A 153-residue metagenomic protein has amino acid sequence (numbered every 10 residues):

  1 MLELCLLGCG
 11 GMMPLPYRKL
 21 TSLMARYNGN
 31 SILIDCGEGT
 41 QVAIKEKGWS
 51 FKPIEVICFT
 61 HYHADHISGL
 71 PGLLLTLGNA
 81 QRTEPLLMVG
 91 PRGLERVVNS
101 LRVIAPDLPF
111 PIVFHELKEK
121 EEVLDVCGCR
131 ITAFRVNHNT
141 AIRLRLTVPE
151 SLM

Functional and structural regions predicted by a protein language model:
M1-K47, M153: Conserved beta-strand hairpin/beta-sheet module of binuclear metal-dependent hydrolase folds, prominently
L4, P111-F114, I131: Generic structural signal for residues in well-ordered beta-strands
L7, P91, H115-E119, F134-V136: Conserved beta-strand termini and adjacent loop/short-helix elements that scaffold enzyme active sites in alpha/beta
L15, L124-M153: Active-site-proximal loop/helix segment associated with metal-binding centers of metalloenzymes
A25, E121-V126: Short acidic-hydrophobic surface loop/beta-edge motif
N30-I32, P53-V56, C129: Structural motif
E38-V89, P111-K118: Active-site metal-binding motif and surrounding structural segment of the metallo-beta-lactamase
R96-V103, F114, E119: A gly/proline- and charged-residue-enriched helix-loop-helix capping module
